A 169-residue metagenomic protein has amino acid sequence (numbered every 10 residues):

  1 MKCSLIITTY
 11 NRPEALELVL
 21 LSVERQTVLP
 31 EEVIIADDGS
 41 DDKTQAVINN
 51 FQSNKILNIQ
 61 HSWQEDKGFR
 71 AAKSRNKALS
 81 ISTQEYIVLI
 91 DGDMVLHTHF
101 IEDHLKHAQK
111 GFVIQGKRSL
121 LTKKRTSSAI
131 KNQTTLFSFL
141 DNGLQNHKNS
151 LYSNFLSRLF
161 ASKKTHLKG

Functional and structural regions predicted by a protein language model:
K2-S4, E32: Cell-envelope/extracellular polymer assembly enzymes that use nucleotide-activated donors
R12-R25: Short, well-formed alpha-helical segments that are part of the catalytic scaffolds of diverse glycosyltransferases
S22, L29, D37-A46, G68 (+1 more regions): A conserved acidic beta->alpha catalytic loop
E65-S82, H99: Glycine-rich, basic loop-to-helix element that forms the pyrophosphate-binding segment of sugar-nucleotide handling
I87: Short aromatic/hydrophobic "clamp" motif used to bind/position activated sugar donors
I90, V95-H97: Hydrophobic/aromatic residue at the end of a short beta strand that borders the catalytic acidic motif
H99-L136: Conserved donor NDP-sugar-binding/catalytic core segment of glycosyltransferases
Q133-G169: Short, flexible, basic/aromatic active-site loop/helix in glycosyltransferases
